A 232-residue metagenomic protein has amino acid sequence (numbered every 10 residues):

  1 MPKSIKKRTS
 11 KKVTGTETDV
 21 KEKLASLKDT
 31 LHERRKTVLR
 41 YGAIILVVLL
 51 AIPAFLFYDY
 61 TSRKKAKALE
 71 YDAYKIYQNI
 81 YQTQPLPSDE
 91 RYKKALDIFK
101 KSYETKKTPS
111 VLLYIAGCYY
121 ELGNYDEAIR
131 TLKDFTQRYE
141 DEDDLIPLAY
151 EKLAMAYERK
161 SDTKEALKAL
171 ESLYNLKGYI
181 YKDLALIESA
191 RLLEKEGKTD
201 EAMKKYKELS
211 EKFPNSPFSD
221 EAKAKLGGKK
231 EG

Functional and structural regions predicted by a protein language model:
P2-I44: N-terminal positive-inside, membrane-proximal cytosolic segments immediately preceding the first
K101-V111, L122-Y125, Q137-I146, L173-K182 (+1 more regions): Short solvent-exposed coil/turn linkers within tandem alpha-helical repeat scaffolds
